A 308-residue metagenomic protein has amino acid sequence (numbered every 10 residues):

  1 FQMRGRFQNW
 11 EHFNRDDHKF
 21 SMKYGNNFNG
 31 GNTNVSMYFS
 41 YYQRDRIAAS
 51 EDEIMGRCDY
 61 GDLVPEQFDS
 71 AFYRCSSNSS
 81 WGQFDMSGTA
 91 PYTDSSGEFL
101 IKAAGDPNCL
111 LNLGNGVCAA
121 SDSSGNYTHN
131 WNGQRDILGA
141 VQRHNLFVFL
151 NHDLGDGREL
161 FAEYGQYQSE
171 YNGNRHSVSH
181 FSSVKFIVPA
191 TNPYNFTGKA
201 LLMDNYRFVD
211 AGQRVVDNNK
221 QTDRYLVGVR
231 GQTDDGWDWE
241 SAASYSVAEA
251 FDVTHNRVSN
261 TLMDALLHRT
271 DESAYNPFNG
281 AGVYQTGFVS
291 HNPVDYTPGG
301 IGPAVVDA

Functional and structural regions predicted by a protein language model:
F1-A49, E53-M55, A140-L146, G157-R158: Outer-membrane beta-barrel translocator/receptor signature
F28-G30, S77-W81, D85-A90, D94: Outer membrane pore-forming secretion/assembly proteins and partners of Gram-negative envelopes
R44-I47, E51-D62, S79, S95-Q142 (+2 more regions): Surface-exposed, low-complexity loop segments enriched in small/polar and acidic residues
D45-I47, F68, F84, G88 (+1 more regions): Short active-site-adjacent structural elements
D52, Q67-S76, S87, A274: Active-site-adjacent helix-turn-beta-strand microarchitecture at beta-sheet edges that either contains or buttresses
